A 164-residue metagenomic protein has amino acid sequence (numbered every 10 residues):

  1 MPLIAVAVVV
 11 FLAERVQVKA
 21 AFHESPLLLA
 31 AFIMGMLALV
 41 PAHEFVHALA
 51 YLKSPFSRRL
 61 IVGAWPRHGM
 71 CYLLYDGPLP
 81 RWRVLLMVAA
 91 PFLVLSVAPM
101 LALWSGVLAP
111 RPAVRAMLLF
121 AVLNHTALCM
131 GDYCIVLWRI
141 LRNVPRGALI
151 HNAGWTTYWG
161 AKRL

Functional and structural regions predicted by a protein language model:
M1-E14, R67-L164: Metalloprotease/metallohydrolase-associated module, dominated by Zn2+-dependent proteases
M1-G35, L52, G63-W65, P99: Active-site scaffold of zinc-dependent metalloenzymes
E24-P41, M117-L123: Membrane-embedded alpha-helical segments that form the functional core of polytopic membrane enzymes, especially those
S25, S54-S57, S96, S105: Generic serine detector
L39-P55, P91: Active-site recognition of the HExxH zinc-binding catalytic motif
V40-F45, P66-Y72: Hydrophobic, membrane-facing alpha-helical anchors
L49-G63, L137-I140: Membrane-water interface of transmembrane alpha-helices
